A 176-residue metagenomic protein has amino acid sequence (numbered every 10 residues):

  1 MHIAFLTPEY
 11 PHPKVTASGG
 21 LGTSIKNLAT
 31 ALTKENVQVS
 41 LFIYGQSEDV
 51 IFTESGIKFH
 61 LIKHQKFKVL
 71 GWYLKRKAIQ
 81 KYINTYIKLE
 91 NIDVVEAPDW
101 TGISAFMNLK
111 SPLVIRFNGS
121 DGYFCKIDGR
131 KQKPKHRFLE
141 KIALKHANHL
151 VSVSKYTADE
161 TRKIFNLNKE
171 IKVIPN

Functional and structural regions predicted by a protein language model:
M1-S47, S55: N-terminal subdomain of nucleotide-sugar transferases
I3-A4, V94-E96, M107-C125, V151: Active-site proximal beta-strand in glycosyltransferases
S24, Y44, E96-D99, S152-S154 (+1 more regions): Replace "coordinates the UDP/GDP/TDP-sugar" with "coordinates nucleotide-activated sugar donors
S47, T101-G102, Y156-A158: Alpha-helix capping/helix-boundary segments
I57-N84, C125-Q132: A short, charged, and often flexible helix/loop element on the N-terminal side of the glycosyltransferase catalytic
I83-G102: Short N-terminal targeting/anchoring amphipathic segment
Q132-V153: Membrane-proximal helix-turn-helix segments that form the acceptor-binding/catalytic region of lipid-linked
A158-N176: Helix-loop-beta element that forms the nucleotide-linked donor phosphate-binding surface in glycosyltransferases
